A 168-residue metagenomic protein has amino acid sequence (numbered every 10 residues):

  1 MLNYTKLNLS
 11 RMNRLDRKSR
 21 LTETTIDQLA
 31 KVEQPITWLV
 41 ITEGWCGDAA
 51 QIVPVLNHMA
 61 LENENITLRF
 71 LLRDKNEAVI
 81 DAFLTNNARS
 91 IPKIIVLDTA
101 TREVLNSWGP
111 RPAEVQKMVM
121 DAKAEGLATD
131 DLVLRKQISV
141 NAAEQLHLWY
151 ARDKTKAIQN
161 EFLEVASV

Functional and structural regions predicted by a protein language model:
M1-P35, E62, D81-A88, E103-V168: Non-globular targeting/processing and membrane-anchoring segments
D16-S19, K31, G47-A50, L72-K75: A short linear-motif detector with a strong N-terminal bias
D27-H58: Local sequence-structure signature of Cys/Sec-based thiol-disulfide redox active-site neighborhoods
W38-E43, L56, E64-V79, S90 (+1 more regions): Thiol-based oxidoreductase modules, predominantly thioredoxin-like and allied folds used for disulfide exchange
